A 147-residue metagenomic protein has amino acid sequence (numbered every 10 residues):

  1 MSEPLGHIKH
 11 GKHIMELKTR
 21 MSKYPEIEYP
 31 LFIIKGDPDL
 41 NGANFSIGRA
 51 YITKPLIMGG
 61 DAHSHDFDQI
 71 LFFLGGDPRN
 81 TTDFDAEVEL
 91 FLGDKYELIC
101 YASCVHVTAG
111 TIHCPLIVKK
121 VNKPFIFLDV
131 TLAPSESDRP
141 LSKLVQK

Functional and structural regions predicted by a protein language model:
M1-G60: A short, N-terminal "cap"/entry segment at the start of jelly-roll beta-barrel domains of the cupin/DSBH fold
S2-E16, V118-K147: Double-stranded beta-helix
R49, L71, Y96, C104-H106 (+1 more regions): Conserved hydrophobic/aromatic beta-strand scaffold that supports enzyme active sites
T53-A62, G75-D77, L92: Short secondary-structure capping micro-motifs at structural edges
L56-I70, T81-D85: A short beta-loop-beta micro-motif enriched in histidine and acidic residues
D68, G76, A109-T111, P134: Short, flexible loop/turn elements at secondary-structure junctions
F73-C100, D138-S142: A short beta-strand-loop-beta hairpin characteristic of the jelly-roll/cupin
K95-K119: Conserved metal-binding segment of the jelly-roll/cupin
